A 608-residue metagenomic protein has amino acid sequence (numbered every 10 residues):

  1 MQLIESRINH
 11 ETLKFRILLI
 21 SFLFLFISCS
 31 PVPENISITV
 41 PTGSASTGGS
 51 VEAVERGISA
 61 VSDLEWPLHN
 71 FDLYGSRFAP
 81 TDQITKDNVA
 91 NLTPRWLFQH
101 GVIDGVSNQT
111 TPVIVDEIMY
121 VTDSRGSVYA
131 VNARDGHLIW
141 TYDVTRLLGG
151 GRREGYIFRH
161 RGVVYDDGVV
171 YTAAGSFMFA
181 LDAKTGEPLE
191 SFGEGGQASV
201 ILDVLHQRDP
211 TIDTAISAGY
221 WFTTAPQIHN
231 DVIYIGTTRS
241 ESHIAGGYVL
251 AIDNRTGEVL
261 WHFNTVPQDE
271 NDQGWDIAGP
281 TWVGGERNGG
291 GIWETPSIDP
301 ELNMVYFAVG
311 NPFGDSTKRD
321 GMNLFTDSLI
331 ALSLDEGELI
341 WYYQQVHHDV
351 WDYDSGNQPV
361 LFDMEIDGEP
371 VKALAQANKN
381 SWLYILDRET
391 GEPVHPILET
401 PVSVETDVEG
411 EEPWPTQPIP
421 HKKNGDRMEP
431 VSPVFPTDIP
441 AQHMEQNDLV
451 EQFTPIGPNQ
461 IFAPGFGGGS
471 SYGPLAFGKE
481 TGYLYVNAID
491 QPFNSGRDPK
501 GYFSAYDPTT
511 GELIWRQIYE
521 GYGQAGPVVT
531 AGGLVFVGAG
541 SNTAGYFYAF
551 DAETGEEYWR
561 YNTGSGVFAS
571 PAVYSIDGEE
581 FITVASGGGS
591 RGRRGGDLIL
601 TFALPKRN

Functional and structural regions predicted by a protein language model:
I27-S28: C-terminal motif of bacterial Sec signal peptides marking the signal peptidase cleavage site
I38-R95, T265-D272, F435-I456, P499-K500: Blade/loop signatures of beta-propeller domains
W66-N70, G105-S127, R152-M178, A215-G246 (+7 more regions): Repeat-blade elements of multi-bladed beta-propeller folds
G75-A174, M178-E190, E194-G195: N-terminal cofactor/phosphate-binding cores enriched in small/glycine residues, especially glycine-rich loops such as
F98-T111, T141-V164, E194-A225, N264-T295 (+9 more regions): Extracytoplasmic beta-rich repeat domains
L181, G186, G247-V259, M322-E336 (+4 more regions): Beta-propeller blade signature
V360-D407, L604: Phosphate/diphosphate-binding loops
A488-D490, D498-E556: Loop/turn-rich, solvent-exposed surfaces of beta-rich toroidal or solenoidal domains
